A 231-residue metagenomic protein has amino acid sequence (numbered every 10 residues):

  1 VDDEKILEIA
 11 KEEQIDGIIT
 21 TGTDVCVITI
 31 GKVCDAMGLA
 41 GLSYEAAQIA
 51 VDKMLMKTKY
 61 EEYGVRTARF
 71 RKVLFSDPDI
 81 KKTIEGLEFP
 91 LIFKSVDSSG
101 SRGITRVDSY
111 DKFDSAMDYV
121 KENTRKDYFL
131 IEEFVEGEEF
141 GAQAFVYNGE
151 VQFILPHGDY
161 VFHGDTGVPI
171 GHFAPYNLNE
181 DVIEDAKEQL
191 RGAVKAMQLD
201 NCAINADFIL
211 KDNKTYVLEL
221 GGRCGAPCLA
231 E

Functional and structural regions predicted by a protein language model:
D2-F75: Conserved N-proximal alpha/beta basic substrate-recognition cap immediately N-terminal to, or forming the N-lobe
E13, M37, L87-E88, T124 (+1 more regions): A structural signal for short coil/turn segments at secondary-structure junctions
T23-V25, S98, R223: Short glycine-rich anion-binding loops that position phosphate/pyrophosphate groups of nucleotides and phosphorylated
C26-T29, I80, E139-F140: Short, well-ordered alpha-helical microsegments
L42, F113, G225-A226: Short, charged/polar, Gly/Pro-enriched secondary-structure boundary elements
S43-A47, A174-E180: A short acidic, glycine-rich active-site loop that binds or catalyzes chemistry on phosphate/adenosine moieties
D52-L130, E136, N148-E150, Y176-E188 (+1 more regions): Active-site nucleotide/adenylate-binding loops and adjacent lid/helix of ATP-dependent enzymes
V120-Y128, E133-Y176, E184-N205, I209-V217 (+1 more regions): Phosphate-binding core of ATP-grasp and ATP-grasp-like enzymes
